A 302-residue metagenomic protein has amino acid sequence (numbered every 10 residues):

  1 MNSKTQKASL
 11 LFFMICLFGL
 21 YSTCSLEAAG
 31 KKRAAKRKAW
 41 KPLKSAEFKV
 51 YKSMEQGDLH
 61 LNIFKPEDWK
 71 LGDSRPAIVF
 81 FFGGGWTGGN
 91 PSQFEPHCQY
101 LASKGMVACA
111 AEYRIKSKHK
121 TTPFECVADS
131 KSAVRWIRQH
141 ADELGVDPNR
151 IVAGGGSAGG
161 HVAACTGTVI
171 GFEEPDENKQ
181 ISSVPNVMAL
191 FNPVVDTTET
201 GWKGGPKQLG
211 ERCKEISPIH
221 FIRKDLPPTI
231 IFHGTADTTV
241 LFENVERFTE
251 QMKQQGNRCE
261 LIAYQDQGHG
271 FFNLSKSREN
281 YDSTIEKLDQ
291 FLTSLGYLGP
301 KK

Functional and structural regions predicted by a protein language model:
G30-D73: N-terminal cap/lid segment of alpha/beta-hydrolase-fold proteins
K49, S132-G204, C213-K214, P218: Primarily recognizes the serine-hydrolase "nucleophile elbow" in alpha/beta-hydrolase and SGNH/GDSL folds
N62-F64, F242, E246-K302: C-terminal catalytic histidine-bearing segment of alpha/beta-hydrolase fold enzymes
W69-R75, F81-T121, H161, T198 (+1 more regions): Short substrate-entry loop that stabilizes the transition state in hydrolases
R75, F81, F191, Y264-Q267: Alpha/beta-hydrolase
N90-P91, H97, A111-P148, K276-Y281: Catalytic nucleophile-loop/oxyanion-hole region of alpha/beta-hydrolase and closely related hydrolase-like folds
K207-F221, L226-P227: Active-site nucleophile elbow and catalytic-triad environment of alpha/beta-hydrolase enzymes
I231-H233, D237: Short beta-strand/loop motif that positions the catalytic acidic residue of the alpha/beta-hydrolase fold
